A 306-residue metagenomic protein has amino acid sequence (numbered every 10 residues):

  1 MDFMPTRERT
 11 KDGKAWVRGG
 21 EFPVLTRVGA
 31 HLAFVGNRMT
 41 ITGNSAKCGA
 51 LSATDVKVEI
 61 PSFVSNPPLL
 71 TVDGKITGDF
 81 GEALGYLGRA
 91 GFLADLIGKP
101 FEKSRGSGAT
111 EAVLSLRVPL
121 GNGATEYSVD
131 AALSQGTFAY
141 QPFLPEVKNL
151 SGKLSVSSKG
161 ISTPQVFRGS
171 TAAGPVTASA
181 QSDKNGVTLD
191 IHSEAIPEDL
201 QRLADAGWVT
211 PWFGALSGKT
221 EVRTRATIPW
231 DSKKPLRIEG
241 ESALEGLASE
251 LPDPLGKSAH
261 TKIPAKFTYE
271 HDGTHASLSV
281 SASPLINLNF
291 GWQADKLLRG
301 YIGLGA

Functional and structural regions predicted by a protein language model:
M1, D12-A15, N37, N44 (+5 more regions): Solvent-exposed loop/turn tips at the surfaces of repeat/solenoid architectures
M1, L32, S62-N122, E126 (+5 more regions): Extended amphipathic, helix-rich lipid-handling scaffolds
R27-M39, G152-L154: Extended non-catalytic domains of envelope/secretory-pathway proteins
I41-G43, A53-D55, T163-P164, T177 (+2 more regions): Hydrophobic residues on conserved beta-strands that form the core of alpha/beta folds
G43-K47, Q165-S170, A180, S277-S283 (+1 more regions): Short beta-strand segments that buttress and anchor functional surface loops
K47-A50, E146, G169-T171, K184 (+2 more regions): Short, surface-exposed beta-strand-loop junctions and turns on beta-sheet-rich folds
A50, P142, A173-P175, G246 (+1 more regions): Residue-level detection of beta-strand-connecting loop/turn positions
